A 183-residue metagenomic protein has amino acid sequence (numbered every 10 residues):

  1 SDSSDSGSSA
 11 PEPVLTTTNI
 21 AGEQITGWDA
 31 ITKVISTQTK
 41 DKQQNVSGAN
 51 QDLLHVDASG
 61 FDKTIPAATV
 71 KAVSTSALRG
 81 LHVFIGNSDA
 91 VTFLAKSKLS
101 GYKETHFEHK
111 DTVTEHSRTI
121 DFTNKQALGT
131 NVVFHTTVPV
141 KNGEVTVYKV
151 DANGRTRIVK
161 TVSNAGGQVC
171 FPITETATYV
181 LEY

Functional and structural regions predicted by a protein language model:
S1-S9: Ser/Thr/Pro-rich low-complexity tandem-repeat tracts
S8-A10, K63, T136, V169: Compositionally biased, intrinsically disordered/low-complexity regions enriched for serine, proline and threonine
P13-T17: Intrinsically disordered, low-structural-confidence terminal and linker regions
N19-T146, D151: Proteolytic processing hotspots in large secreted/extracellular or virion-associated proteins and select intracellular
K125-Y183: Proteolytic-maturation and junctional protease-sensitive modules
